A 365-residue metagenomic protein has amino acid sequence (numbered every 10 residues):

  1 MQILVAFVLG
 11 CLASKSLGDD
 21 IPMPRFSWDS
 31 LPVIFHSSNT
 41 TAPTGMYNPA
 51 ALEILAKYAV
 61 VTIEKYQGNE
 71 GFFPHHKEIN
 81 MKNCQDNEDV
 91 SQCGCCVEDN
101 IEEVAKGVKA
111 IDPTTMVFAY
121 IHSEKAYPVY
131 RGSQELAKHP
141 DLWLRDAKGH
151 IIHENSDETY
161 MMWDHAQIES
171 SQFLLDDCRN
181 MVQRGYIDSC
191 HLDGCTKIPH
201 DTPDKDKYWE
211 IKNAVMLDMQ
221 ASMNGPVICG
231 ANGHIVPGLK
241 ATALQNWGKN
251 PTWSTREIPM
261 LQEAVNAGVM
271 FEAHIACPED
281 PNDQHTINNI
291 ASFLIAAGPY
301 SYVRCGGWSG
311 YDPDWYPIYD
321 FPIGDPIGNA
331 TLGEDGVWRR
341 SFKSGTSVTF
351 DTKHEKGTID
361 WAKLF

Functional and structural regions predicted by a protein language model:
Q2-G18: Cleavable N-terminal signal peptides of Sec/SRP-targeted secreted and luminal proteins
G18-F365: Glycan-processing catalytic domains of CAZymes
